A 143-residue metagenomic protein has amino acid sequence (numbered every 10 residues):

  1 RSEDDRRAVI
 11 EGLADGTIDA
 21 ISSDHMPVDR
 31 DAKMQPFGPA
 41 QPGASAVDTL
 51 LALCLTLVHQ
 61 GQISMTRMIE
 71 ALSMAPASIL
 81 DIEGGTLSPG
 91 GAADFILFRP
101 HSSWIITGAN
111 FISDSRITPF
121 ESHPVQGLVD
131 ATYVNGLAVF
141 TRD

Functional and structural regions predicted by a protein language model:
R1-D4, Q41-S45, T118-V125: A short acidic, glycine-rich active-site loop that binds or catalyzes chemistry on phosphate/adenosine moieties
R1-I10, I79-L80: Active-site glycine- and acidic-residue-rich loops that bind and position anionic ligands or nucleotide-like cofactors
S2, D29, G43, I106-T107: Alpha-helix initiation/capping motif
G12-I21, M26-H101: His/Asp/Glu-enriched, well-ordered alpha-helical/loop segment that forms or immediately abuts the divalent-metal
P36, A92-D143: C-terminal cap of metal-dependent C-N hydrolases
